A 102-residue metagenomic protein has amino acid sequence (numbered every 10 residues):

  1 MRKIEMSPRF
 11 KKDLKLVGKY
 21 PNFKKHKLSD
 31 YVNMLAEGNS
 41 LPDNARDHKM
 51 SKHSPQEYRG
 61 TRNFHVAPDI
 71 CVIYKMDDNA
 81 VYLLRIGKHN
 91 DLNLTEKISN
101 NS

Functional and structural regions predicted by a protein language model:
M1-M34: Arg/Lys-rich, positively charged N-terminal/basic patches that mediate binding to nucleic acids
K3, K15, N22, R59-C71 (+1 more regions): Enriched for short, Lys/Arg-rich terminal
K11, L28, M34-L41, I86 (+2 more regions): Non-catalytic effector/regulatory segments
V17-G18, N39, P55, D78: Helix-centric, low-specificity signal for extended rod-like, repetitive segments
K27, Y31, A45-K49, N100: Flexible domain-boundary/linker segments
A36-F64: A short, surface-exposed loop/turn module that caps and links secondary-structure elements
